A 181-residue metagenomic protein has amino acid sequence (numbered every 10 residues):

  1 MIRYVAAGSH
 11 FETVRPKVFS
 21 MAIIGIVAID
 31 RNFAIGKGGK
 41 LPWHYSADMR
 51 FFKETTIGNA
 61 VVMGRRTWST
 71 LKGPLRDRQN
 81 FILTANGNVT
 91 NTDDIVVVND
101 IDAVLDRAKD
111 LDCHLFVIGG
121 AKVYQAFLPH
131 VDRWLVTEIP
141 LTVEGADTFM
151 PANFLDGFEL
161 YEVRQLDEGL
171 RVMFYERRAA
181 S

Functional and structural regions predicted by a protein language model:
M1-S20: N-terminal amphipathic/basic-hydrophobic helices that include classical n-h-c signal peptides and signal-anchor
K17-S181: Enzymes that bind and transform nitrogen-containing heteroaromatic metabolites
